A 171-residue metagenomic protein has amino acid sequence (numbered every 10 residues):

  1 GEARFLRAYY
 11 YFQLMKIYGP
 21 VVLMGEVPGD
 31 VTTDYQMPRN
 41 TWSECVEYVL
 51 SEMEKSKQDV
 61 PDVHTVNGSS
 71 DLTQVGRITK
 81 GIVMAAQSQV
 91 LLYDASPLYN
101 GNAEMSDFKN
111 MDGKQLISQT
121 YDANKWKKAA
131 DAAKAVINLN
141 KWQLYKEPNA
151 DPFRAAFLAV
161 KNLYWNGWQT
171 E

Functional and structural regions predicted by a protein language model:
G1-E171: Structured, solvent-exposed acidic/aromatic patches
